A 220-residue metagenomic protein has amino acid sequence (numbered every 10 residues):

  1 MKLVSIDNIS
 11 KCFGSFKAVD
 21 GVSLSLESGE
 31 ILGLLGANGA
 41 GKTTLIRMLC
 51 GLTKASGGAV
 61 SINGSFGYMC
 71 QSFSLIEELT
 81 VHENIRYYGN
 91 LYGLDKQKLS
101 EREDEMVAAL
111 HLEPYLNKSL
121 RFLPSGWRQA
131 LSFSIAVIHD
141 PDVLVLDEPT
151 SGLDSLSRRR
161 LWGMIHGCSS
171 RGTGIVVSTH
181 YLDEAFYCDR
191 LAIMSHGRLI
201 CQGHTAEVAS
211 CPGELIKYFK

Functional and structural regions predicted by a protein language model:
C50: Helix-to-loop junction immediately C-terminal to a conserved catalytic motif
R86, N90, Q97-Y115: Conserved ABC ATPase "signature" region
S119-G126: Conserved ABC ATPase signature
L144-E148: Catalytic Walker B motif of ABC-type/P-loop ATPase nucleotide-binding domains
Q202-G203: ABC ATPase "signature
